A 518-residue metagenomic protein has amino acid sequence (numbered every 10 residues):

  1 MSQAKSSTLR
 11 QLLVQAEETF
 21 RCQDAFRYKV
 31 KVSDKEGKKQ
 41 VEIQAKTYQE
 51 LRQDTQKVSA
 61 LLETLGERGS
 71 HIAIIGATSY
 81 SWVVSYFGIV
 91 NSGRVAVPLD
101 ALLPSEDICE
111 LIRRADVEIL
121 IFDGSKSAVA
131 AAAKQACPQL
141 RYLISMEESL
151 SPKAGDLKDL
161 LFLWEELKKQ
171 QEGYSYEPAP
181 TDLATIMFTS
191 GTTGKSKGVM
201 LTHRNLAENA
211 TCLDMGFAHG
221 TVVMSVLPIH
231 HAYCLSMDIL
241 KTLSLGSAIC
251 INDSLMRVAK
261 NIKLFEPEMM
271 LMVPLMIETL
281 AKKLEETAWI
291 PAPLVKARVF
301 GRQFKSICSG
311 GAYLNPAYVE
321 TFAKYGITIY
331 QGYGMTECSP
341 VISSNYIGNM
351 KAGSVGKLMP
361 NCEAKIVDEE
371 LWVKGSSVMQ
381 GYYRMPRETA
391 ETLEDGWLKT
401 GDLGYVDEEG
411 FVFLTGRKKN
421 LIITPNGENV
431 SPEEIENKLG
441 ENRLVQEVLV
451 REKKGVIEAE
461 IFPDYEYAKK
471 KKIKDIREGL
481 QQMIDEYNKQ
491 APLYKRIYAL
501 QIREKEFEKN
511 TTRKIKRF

Functional and structural regions predicted by a protein language model:
K5, A25-G66, S70-S79, V83-F87 (+2 more regions): Conserved AMP-binding/adenylate-forming core of the ANL superfamily
R21-D24, S145, E165-F188, K195 (+1 more regions): Conserved pre-ATP/AMP-binding loop-to-beta segment of ANL
A45-Q49, A184-A210: Conserved AMP-binding A3 loop
R52-K57, P180, V199-H219, V226: Conserved structural elements of the adenylate-forming
A207-V222, I229-R298: Conserved AMP-binding/adenylation subdomain of ANL enzymes
E268-M272, L280-M350, Q446: Gly/Ser/Thr-rich phosphate-binding loop
L358-N361, K365-I366, E370-T424, N429 (+1 more regions): Conserved ATP-binding/catalytic segment of the ANL
E447-L449, K454-G455, D485-F518: Conserved C-terminal "lid"/linker of ANL adenylate-forming enzymes
